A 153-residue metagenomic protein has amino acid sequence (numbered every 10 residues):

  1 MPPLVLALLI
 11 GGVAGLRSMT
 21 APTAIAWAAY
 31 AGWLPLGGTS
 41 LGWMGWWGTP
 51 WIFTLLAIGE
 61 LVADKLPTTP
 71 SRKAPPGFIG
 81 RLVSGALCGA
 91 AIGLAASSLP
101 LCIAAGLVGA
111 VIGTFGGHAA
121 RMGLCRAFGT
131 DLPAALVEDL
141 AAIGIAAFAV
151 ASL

Functional and structural regions predicted by a protein language model:
M1-L6, A28-G48, C88-A104, F148-L153: Helix-coil boundary and interhelical linker segments in multi-pass alpha-helical membrane proteins
L9-A29: The first (N-terminal) embedded transmembrane alpha-helix
W27, A31-P35, M44-A63, G77-R81 (+2 more regions): Alpha-helical transmembrane segments and their juxtamembrane interface "caps" in small multi-pass membrane proteins
I58-R72, F115-A127: C-terminal ends of transmembrane helices
E60, G80-G89, E138-I143: Core segments of transmembrane alpha-helices that mediate helix-helix packing or line hydrophobic substrate/ligand
S71-V83, A105, T130-V137: Cytoplasmic-side transmembrane-helix entry/capping segments in multi-pass membrane proteins
V83-L94, I103-A119: Mid-bilayer segments of alpha-helical transmembrane spans in multi-pass integral membrane proteins that mediate
L136-S152: Final/C-terminal transmembrane alpha-helix of multipass membrane proteins
